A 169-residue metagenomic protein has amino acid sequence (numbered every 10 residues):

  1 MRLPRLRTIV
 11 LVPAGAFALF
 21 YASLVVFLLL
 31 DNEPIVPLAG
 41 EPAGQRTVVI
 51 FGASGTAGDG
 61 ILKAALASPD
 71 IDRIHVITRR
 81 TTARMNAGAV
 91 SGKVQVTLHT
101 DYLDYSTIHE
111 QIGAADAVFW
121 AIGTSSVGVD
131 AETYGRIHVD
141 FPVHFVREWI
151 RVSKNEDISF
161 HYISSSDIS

Functional and structural regions predicted by a protein language model:
R2-P42: N-terminal membrane-anchoring alpha-helices
P37-D70: N-terminal Rossmann NAD(P)H-binding glycine-rich loop of SDR-like oxidoreductase domains
R46, D72, D116, I158: Conserved acidic residues
T47, D140-S169: Conserved Rossmann-fold NAD(P)-dependent oxidoreductase catalytic core, especially the SDR/UDP-sugar
V48, V90-H144, E148: NAD(P)H-binding glycine-rich loop region in Rossmannoid oxidoreductase-like domains and their noncatalytic homologs
F51, I77, A121-I122, F160-S166: SDR active-site strand-loop-helix element
I77-R84: Short, polar loop motifs at secondary-structure junctions
T81, T124-V127, D167-S169: Solvent-exposed loop/turn segments at secondary-structure junctions within structured extracellular/periplasmic domains
